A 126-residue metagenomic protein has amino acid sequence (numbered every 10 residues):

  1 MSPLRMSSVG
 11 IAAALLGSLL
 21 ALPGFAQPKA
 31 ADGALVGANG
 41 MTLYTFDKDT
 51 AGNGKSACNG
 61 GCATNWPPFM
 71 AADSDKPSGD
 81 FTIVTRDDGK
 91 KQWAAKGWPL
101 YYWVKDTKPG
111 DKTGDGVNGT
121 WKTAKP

Functional and structural regions predicted by a protein language model:
M1-A12: Bacterial N-terminal signal peptides that target proteins for export
S2-L4, L22-P126: Compact beta-sheet-dominated domain cores in extracellular/mature segments
G10-A21: Bacterial N-terminal signal peptides
